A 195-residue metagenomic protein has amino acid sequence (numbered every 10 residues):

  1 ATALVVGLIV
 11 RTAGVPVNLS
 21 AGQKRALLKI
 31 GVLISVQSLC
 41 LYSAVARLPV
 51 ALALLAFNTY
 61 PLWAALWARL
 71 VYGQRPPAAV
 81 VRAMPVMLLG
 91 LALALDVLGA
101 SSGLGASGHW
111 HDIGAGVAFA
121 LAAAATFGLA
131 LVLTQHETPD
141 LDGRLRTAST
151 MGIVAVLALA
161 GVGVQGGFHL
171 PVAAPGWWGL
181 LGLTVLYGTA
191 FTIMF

Functional and structural regions predicted by a protein language model:
A1, R25, K29-V32, T59 (+6 more regions): Hydrophobic residues within alpha-helical transmembrane segments of multi-pass solute transporters/permease subunits
A1-T2, I34, Y42-R75, V80 (+1 more regions): Specific alpha-helical transmembrane segments that line the substrate/conduction pathway and gating interfaces
A1-T2, L129-V154: Juxtamembrane helix-loop-helix junctions in multi-pass membrane proteins
L4-V5, A56-L70, P85-V86, I153-A160 (+1 more regions): Alpha-helical transmembrane segments of compact multi-pass small-molecule transporters, enriched in specific families
V6, W67, P76-S101, G105 (+3 more regions): Hydrophobic transmembrane alpha-helices of multi-pass small-molecule transport proteins
G7-K29: Membrane-helix interface linkers and caps
I9, L28-S43, R47, L66-W67 (+3 more regions): Hydrophobic alpha-helical transmembrane segments of multi-pass membrane transport proteins, especially secondary
A21, L54-F57, L70-L93, V97 (+3 more regions): Loop-to-transmembrane alpha-helix entry segments
